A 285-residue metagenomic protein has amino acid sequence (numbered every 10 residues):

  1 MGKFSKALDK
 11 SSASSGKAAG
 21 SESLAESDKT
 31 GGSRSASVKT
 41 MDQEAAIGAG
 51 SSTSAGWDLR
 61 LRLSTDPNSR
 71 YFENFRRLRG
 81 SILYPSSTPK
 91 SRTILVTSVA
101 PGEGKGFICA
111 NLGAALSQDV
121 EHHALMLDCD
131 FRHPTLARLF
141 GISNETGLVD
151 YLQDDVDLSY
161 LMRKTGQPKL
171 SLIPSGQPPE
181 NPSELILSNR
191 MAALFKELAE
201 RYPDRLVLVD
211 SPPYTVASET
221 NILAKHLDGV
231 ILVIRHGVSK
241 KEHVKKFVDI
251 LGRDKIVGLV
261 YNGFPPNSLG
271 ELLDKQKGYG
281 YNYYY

Functional and structural regions predicted by a protein language model:
G2-F75, L185, E242-Y285: C-terminal lobe/tail of nucleotide-utilizing enzymes
G50-R76, G80, S87, V99-G102 (+5 more regions): P-loop/Walker-type NTP enzyme "switch/lid" segment
K90-I94: Pre-Walker A (Motif I) flank of P-loop NTPase domains
L95-T97, P174-S175, L208-D210, L232-R235 (+1 more regions): Conserved beta-strand segments of the P-loop GTPase G domain that flank and frequently precede/overlap
K105: Conserved lysine of the Walker
I108: Hydrophobic positions on the alpha1 helix immediately C-terminal to the Walker A/P-loop
N111, A115, R138-L139: Active-site signature of alpha/beta-hydrolase-fold catalytic machinery across serine- and Asp/Cys-nucleophile hydrolases
P213-V216, L227-V244: Conserved Switch II/interswitch segment of TRAFAC-class P-loop GTPases
